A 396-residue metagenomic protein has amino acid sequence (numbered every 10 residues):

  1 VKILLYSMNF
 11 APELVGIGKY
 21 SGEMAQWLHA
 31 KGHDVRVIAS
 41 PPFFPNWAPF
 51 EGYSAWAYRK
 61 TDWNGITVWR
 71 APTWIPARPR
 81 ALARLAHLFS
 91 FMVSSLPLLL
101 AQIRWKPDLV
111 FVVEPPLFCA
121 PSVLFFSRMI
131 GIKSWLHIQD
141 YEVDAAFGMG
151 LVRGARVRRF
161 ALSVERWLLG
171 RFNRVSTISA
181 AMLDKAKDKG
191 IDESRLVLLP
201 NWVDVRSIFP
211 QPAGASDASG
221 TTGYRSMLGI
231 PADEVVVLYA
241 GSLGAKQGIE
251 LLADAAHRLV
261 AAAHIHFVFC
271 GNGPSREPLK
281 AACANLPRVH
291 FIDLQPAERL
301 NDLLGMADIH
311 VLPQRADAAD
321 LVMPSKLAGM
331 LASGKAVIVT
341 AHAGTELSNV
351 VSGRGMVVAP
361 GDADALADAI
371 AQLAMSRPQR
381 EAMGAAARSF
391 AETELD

Functional and structural regions predicted by a protein language model:
V1-N64, L259-A261: N-terminal subdomain of nucleotide-sugar transferases
P41, A181, W202: Carbohydrate-associated surface elements
E51-Y58, F209-I230: A short helix/loop element that forms part of the nucleotide-sugar donor recognition site in Leloir-type
L100, F118-P121, F125-I130, A155-T177: Membrane-proximal helix-turn-helix segments that form the acceptor-binding/catalytic region of lipid-linked
Q247, L294-G305, H310-L331, I338-N349: Nucleotide-sugar-dependent
H264, V268-G271, R276-N301: Nucleotide-activated donor-binding/catalytic signature segment of Leloir-type glycosyltransferases, i.e., the conserved
H342-A371, Q379: Change "using UDP/GDP/dTDP sugars" to "using nucleotide sugars
G361, A365, M375-D396: A charged, aromatic-enriched C-terminal amphipathic alpha-helix characteristic of glycosyltransferases across folds
